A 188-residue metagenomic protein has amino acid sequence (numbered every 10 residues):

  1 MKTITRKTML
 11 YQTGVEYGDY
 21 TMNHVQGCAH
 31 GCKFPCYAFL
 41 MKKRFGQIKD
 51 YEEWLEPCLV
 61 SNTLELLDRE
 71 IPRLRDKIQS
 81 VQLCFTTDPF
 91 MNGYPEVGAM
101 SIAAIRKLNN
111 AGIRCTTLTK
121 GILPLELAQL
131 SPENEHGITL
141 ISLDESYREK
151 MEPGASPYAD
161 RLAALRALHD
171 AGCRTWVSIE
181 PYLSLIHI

Functional and structural regions predicted by a protein language model:
M1-A29, K33-S80: N-terminal [4Fe-4S]-dependent radical SAM core
G18, K49, E180, H187-I188: Intrinsically disordered, low-complexity segments enriched in small/polar residues
N62-I186: Conserved AdoMet/S-adenosylmethionine-binding subsite of the radical SAM
